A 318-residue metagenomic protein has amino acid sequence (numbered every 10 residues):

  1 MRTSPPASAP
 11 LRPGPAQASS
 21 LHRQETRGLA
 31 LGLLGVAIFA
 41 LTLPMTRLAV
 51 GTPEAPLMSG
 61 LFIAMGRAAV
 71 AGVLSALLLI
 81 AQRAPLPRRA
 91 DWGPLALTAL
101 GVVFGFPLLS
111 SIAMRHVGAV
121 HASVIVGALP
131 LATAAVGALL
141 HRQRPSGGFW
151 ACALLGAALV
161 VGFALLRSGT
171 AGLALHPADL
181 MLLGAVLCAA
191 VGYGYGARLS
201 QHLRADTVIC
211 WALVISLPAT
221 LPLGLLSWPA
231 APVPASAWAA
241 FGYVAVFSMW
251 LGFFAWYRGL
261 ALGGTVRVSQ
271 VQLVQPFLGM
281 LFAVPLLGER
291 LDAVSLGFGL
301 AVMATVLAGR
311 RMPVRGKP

Functional and structural regions predicted by a protein language model:
R2-M65, A171-R198, A219, P318: Glycine-/small-residue-enriched transmembrane alpha-helix faces in small-molecule transporters and effluxers
R2-R12, P53-G105, A132-T133, L155 (+4 more regions): Transmembrane alpha-helices of multi-pass small-molecule transport proteins
Q24-L29, E54-M65, P87-G93, L165-C188 (+2 more regions): Juxtamembrane helix-entry segments on the extracytoplasmic side of multipass membrane proteins
L29-G32, A90-A99, P145-A157, D179 (+2 more regions): Cytoplasmic-side transmembrane-helix entry/capping segments in multi-pass membrane proteins
V36, M45-R47, A71-S75, T133-A135 (+5 more regions): Transmembrane alpha-helical segments that form core, pore/gating elements of small-molecule transporters/exporters
I38, T42-L43, L79-V126, G162 (+1 more regions): Specific transmembrane alpha-helical segments of multi-pass solute transporters/efflux pumps, especially DMT/EamA
M65-G66, V103, P107, H121-L129 (+2 more regions): Helix-helix packing/entry segments at the starts of transmembrane helices
S75, A96, V136, P145-R167 (+4 more regions): Hydrophobic transmembrane alpha-helices of multi-pass small-molecule transport proteins
